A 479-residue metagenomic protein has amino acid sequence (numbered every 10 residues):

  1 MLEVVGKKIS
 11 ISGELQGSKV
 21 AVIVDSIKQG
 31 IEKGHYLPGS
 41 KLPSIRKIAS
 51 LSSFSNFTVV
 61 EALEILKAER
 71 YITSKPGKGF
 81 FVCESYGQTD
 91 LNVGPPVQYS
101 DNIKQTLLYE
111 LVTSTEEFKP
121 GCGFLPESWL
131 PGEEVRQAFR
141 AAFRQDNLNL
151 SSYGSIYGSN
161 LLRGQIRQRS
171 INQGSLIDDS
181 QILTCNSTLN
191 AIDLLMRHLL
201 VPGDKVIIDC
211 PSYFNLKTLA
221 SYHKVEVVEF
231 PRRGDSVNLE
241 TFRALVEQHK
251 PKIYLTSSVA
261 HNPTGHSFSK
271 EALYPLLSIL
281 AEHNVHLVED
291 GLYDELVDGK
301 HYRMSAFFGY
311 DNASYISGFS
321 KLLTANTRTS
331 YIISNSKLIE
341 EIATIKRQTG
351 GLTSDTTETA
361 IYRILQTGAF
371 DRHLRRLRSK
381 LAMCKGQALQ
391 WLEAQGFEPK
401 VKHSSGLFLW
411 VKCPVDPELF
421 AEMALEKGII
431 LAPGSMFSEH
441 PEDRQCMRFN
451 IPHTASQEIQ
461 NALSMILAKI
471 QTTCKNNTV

Functional and structural regions predicted by a protein language model:
M1-R140, R347-S354, E418-E422, E426 (+3 more regions): N-terminal basic, amphipathic alpha-helical segments
T73-S74, I177, L431-A432: Short beta-strand "wing" residues that participate in macromolecule-binding interfaces
G77, K300, F308-E341: Active-site PLP attachment segment
N149-H283, E295-F307, D311, L381 (+1 more regions): Conserved core of the PLP fold type I
K337-T357: Active-site C-terminal subdomain of aminotransferase-like
I342-T349, L365-L389: Structural signature of PLP-dependent enzymes
S379-L389, E398-K412: Conserved glycine-rich beta-strand-loop-beta hairpin in the small C-terminal domain of fold type I
K427-R448, V479: Conserved PLP cofactor-binding pocket of PLP-dependent enzymes
